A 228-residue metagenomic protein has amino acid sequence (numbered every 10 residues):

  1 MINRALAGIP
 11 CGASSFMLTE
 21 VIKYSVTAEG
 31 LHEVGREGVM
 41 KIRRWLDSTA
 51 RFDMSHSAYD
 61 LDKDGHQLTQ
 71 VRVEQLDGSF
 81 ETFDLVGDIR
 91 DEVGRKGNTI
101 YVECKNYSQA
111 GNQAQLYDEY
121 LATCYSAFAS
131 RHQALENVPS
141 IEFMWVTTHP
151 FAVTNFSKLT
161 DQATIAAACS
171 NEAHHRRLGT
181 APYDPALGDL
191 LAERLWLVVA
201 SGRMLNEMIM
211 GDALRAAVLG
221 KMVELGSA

Functional and structural regions predicted by a protein language model:
M1-C11: Charged, low-complexity intrinsically disordered tails and linkers
P10-D77: Acidic-basic catalytic patches of nuclease active cores, encompassing PD-(D/E)XK and other metal-cofactor nuclease
S48, I89-E92, N106, R131-H132 (+3 more regions): Acidic, divalent-metal-binding catalytic cores of TOPRIM and closely related two-metal-ion phosphodiester/pyrophosphate
T69-D77, D88-R90, A129-A134: Catalytic micro-motifs at enzyme active sites that drive phosphoryl/nucleotidyl and oxygen chemistry
G78-S79, G87-Y101: Active-site beta-strand-loop-beta-strand hairpin of nuclease catalytic cores that positions key catalytic residues
T82: Calcium-binding loop positions in Ca2+-binding modules
R95-N171: Catalytic cores of nucleic-acid endonucleases
T160-A228: Non-catalytic C-terminal interaction segments of nucleic acid-processing enzymes
